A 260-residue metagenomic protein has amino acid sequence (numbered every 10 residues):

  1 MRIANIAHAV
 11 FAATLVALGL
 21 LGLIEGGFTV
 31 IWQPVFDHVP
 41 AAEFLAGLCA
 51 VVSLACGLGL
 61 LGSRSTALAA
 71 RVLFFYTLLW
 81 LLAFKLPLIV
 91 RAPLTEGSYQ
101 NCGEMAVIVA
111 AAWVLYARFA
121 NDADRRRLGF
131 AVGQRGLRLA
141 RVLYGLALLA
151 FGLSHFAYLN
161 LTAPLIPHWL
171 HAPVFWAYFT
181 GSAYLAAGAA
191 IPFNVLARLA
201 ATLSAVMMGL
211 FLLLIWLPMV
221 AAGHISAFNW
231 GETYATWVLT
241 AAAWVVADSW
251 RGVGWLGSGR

Functional and structural regions predicted by a protein language model:
M1-G27, E43-A55, G59-A157, W176-A186 (+1 more regions): Extended, low-polarity transmembrane helix blocks
E25-H38, R127-G129, A157-P173: Membrane-interface interhelical connector segments
